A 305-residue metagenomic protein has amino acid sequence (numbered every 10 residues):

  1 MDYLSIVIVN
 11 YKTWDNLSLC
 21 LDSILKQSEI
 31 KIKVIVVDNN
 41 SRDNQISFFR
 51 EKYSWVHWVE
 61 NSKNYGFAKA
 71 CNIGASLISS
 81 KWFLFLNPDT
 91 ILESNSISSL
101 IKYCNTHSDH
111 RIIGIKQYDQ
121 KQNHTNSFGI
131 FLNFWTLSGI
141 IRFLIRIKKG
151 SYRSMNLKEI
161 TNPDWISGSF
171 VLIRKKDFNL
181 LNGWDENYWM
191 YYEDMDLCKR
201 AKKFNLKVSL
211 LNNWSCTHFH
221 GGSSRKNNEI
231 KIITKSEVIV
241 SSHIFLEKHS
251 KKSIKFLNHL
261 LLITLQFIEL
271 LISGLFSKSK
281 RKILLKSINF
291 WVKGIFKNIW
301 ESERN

Functional and structural regions predicted by a protein language model:
D22-K31: Short, acidic, metal-binding catalytic loop of nucleotide-sugar glycosyltransferases
S23, D38-I46, K63: A conserved acidic beta->alpha catalytic loop
E60-I78: Glycine-rich, basic loop-to-helix element that forms the pyrophosphate-binding segment of sugar-nucleotide handling
F83: Short aromatic/hydrophobic "clamp" motif used to bind/position activated sugar donors
N95-S127: Conserved donor NDP-sugar-binding/catalytic core segment of glycosyltransferases
L132-D164: Short, flexible, basic/aromatic active-site loop/helix in glycosyltransferases
D164-S215: A short, conserved alpha-helix in the catalytic core of glycosyltransferases
K203-K282: Active-site-adjacent helix/loop segment of glycosyltransferases that harbors family-specific signature motifs
